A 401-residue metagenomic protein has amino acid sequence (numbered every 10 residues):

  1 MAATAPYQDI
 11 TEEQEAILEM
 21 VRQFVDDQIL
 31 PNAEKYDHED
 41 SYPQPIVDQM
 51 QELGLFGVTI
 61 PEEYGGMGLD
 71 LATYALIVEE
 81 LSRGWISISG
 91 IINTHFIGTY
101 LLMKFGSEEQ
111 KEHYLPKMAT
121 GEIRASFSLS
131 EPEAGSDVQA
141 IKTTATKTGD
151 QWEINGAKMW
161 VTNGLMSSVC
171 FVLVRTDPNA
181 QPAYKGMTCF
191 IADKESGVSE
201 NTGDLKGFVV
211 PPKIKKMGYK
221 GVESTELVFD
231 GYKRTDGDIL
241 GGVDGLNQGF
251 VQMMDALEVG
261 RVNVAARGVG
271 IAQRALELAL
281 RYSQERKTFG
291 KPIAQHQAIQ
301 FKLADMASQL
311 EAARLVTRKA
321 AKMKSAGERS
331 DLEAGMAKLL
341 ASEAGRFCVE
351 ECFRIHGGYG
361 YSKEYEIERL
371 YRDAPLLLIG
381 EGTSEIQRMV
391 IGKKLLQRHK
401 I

Functional and structural regions predicted by a protein language model:
M1-S89, N93, F105-Q110, K117-E122 (+5 more regions): Alpha-helical interface subdomain recognition
G54, V78-S82, L173-V174, A192-S196 (+1 more regions): Short Ser/Thr-interspersed hydrophobic loop/turn segments at strand-loop and sheet-helix junctions that line or gate
I91, M118, E133-S136, W160-N163 (+2 more regions): Short Gly/Pro-enriched turn/cap motifs at secondary-structure boundaries
T99-F105, F127, Q139, A180: Flexible, glycine-rich active-site loops centered on histidine and acidic residues that chelate a metal or position
G121-L129, L173: A short, Trp-centered hydrophobic/proline-enriched beta-strand micro-motif
Q151, N155-F208: A short core secondary-structure module
V198-Y232: Flexible, small-/acidic-enriched active-site or ligand-binding loops
D230-V251: Long, acidic (Asp/Glu-rich), low-complexity accessory segments flanking structured domains
